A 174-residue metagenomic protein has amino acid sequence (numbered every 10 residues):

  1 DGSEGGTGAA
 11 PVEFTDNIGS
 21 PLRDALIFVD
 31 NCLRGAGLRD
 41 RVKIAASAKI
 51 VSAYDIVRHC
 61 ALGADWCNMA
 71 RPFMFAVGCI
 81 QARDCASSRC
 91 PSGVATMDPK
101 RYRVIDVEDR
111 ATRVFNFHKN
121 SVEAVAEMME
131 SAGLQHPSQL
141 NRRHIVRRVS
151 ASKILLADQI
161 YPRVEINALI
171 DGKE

Functional and structural regions predicted by a protein language model:
D1-Y102: Glycine-rich phosphate/ribose-binding loops and adjacent secondary-structure elements that form binding surfaces
D106-E174: C-terminal extensions of enzymes
